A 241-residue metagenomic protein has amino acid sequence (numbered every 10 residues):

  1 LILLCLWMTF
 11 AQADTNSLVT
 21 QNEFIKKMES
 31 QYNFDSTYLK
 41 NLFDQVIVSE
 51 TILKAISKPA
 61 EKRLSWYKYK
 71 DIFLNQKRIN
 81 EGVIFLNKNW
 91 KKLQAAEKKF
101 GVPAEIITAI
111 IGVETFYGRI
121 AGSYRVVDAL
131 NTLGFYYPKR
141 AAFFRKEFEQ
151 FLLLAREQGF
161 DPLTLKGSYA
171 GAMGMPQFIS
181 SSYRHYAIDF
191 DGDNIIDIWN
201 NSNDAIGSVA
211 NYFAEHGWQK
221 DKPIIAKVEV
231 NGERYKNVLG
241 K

Functional and structural regions predicted by a protein language model:
L4-G167, G171, S181-K241: Cell-wall glycan-active module
Q177: Functionally critical loop-and-helix segments that line ligand-binding/catalytic clefts of soluble enzyme domains
